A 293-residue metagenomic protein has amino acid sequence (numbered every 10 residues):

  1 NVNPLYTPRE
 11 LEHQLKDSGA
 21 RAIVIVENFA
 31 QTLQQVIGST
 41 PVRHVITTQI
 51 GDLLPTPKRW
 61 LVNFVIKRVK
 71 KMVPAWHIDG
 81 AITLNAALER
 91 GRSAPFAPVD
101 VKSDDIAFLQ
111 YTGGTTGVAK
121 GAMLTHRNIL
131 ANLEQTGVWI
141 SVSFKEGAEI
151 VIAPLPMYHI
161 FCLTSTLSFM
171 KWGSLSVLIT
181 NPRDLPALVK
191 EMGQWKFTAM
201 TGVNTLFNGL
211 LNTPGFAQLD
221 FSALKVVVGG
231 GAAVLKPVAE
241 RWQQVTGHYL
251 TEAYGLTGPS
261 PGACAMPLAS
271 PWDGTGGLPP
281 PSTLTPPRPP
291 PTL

Functional and structural regions predicted by a protein language model:
N1-H13, E27-T32, I50, S174-W195: ATP-dependent adenylate-forming carboxylate-activation enzymes
N1-P8, K16-A22, T40-H44, E149-I150 (+2 more regions): A short helix-loop-beta submotif of the ANL/AMP-binding
N3, P154-H159: Conserved AMP-binding
I23, I106, T112-T115, V151 (+7 more regions): Conserved S/T- and glycine-rich ATP-binding loop of Class I adenylate-forming
T32-S103: ANL superfamily adenylate-forming
W60, F197-G202, L211-P279: Gly/Ser/Thr-rich phosphate-binding loop
G91-D104, L109-I152, T164, S174 (+1 more regions): Conserved adenylate-forming
L130-I150, Y158-A199, T213: Conserved AMP-binding/adenylation subdomain of ANL enzymes
